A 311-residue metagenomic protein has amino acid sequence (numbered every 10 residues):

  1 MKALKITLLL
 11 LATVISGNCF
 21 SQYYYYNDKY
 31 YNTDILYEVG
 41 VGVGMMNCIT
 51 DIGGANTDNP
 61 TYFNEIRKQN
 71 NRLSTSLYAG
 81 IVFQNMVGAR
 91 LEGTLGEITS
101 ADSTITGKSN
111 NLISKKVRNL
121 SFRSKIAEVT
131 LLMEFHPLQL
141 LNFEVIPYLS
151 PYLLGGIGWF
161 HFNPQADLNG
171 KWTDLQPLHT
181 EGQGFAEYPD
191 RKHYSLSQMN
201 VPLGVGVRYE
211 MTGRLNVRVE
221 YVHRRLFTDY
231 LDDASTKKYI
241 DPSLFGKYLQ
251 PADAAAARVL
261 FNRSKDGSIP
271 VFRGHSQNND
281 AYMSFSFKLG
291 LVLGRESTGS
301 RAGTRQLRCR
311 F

Functional and structural regions predicted by a protein language model:
Y26-N27, P60-E65, S114-F122, L140 (+2 more regions): Extracellular loop and loop/strand-boundary signature of outer-membrane beta-barrel proteins
T33, I81-N85, P137-Q139, H161 (+2 more regions): Outer-membrane beta-barrel strand-turn architecture
I35, N71-L73, K125-V129, L149 (+2 more regions): Residues that define the transmembrane beta-barrel architecture of outer-membrane proteins
V41-M45, L77-I81, L91, L131-P137 (+4 more regions): Residues on the lipid-exposed face of transmembrane beta-strands in outer-membrane beta-barrel proteins
M45-S74, Y78: Surface-exposed strand-loop-strand hairpins of Gram-negative outer-membrane beta-barrel proteins
C48-I49, M86-A89, L141, G213-V217 (+1 more regions): Repeated loop/turn-to-beta-strand initiation elements of outer-membrane beta-barrel proteins
N85-P177: Gram-negative (and chloroplast) outer-membrane scaffold detector with strong preference for beta-barrel transmembrane
T212-F311: Predominantly the C-terminal beta-signal and adjacent terminal strand-loop region of outer-membrane beta-barrel
